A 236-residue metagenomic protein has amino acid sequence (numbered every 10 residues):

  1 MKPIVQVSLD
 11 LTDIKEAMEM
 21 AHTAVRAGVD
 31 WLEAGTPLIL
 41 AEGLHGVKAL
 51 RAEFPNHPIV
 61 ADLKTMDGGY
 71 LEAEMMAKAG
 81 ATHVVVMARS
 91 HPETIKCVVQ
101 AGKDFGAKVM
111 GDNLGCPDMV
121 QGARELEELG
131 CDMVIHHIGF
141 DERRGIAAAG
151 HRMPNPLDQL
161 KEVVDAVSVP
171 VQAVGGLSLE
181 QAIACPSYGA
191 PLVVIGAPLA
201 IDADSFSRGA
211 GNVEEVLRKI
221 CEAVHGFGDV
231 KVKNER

Functional and structural regions predicted by a protein language model:
M1-Y70, L126, R208-K219: Conserved N-terminal beta1-alpha1 strand-loop-helix module at the mouth
D10, W31-I39, P58-M66, T82-E93 (+3 more regions): Catalytic beta/alpha-barrel core
I14, L44, Y70, P92 (+4 more regions): Structural motif corresponding to alpha-helix initiation and N-cap regions
M20, G68-A79, P117-L129, A166-V169 (+2 more regions): Catalytic cores of alpha/beta
R26-D30, E53-H57, K78-H83, K103-K108 (+3 more regions): Glycine-enriched alpha-helix->loop->beta-strand junction motifs that scaffold or abut catalytic
L40-K64, C97-G115, H151-A173, G211-K233: Alpha-helix-loop-beta-strand connector modules within alpha/beta enzyme cores
A81-E93, V134-I146, Y188-L217: Glycine-rich phosphate-binding active-site loops on the catalytic face of alpha/beta enzymes
G115-A166: Active-site rim beta-loop-alpha module in soluble metabolic enzymes
